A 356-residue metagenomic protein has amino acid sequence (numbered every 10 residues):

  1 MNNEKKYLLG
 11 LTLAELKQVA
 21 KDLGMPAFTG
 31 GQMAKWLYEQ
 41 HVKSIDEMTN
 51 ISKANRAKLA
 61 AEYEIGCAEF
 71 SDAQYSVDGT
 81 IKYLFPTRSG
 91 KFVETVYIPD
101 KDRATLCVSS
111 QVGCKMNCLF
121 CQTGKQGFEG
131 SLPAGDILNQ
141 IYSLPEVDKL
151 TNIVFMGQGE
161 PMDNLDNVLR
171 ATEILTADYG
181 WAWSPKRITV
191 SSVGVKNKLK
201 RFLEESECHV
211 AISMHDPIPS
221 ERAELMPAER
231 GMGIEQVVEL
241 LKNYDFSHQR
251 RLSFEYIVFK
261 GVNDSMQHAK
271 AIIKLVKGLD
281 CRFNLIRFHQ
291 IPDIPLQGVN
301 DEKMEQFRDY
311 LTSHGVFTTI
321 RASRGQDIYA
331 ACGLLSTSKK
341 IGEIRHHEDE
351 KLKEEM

Functional and structural regions predicted by a protein language model:
M1-V93, K242-R250, V258-M356: Auxiliary Fe-S-binding modules of radical SAM enzymes
S76, S109-S110, S191, S213: Short linear Ser/Thr-Pro motifs
I81, V93, A104-V108, M116 (+1 more regions): Generic beta-strand structural signal
S89-I98, D102-R103: P-loop NTP-binding catalytic core
P99-D136: Canonical Radical SAM [4Fe-4S] cluster-binding loop centered on the CxxxCxxC motif and its immediate flanking residues
G135, N139-V147: Ferredoxin-type iron-sulfur electron-transfer modules in oxidoreductases and energy-metabolism complexes
P145-N152, G157-R321: Conserved AdoMet/S-adenosylmethionine-binding subsite of the radical SAM
